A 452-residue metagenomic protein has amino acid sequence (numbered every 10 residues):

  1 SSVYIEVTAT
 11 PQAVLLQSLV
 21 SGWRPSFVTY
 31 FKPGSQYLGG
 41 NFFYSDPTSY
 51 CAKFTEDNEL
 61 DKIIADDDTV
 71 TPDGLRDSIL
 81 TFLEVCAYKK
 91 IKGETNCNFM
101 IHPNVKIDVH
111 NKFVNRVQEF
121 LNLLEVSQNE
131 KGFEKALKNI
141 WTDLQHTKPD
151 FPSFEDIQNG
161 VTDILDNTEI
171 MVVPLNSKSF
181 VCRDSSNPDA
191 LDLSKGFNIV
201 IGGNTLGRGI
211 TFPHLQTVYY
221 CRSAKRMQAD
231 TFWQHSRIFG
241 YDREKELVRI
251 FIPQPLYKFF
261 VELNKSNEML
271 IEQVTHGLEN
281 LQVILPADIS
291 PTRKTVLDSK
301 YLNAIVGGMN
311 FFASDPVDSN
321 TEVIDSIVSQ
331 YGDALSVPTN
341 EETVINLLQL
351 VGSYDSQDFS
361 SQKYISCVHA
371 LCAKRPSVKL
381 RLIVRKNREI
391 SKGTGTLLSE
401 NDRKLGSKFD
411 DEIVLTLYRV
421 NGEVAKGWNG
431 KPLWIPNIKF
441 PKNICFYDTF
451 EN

Functional and structural regions predicted by a protein language model:
S1-K90, N98-M100, K135: Conserved P-loop NTPase catalytic core
S2-I5, A13, P25-Y30, N96-M100 (+5 more regions): Beta-sheet entry/capping signal
T10-V14, S35-L38, V105-D108, L206-G207 (+2 more regions): Conserved nucleotide-binding/hydrolysis micro-motifs of P-loop NTPases
Q17-F31, Y44-Y50, F113-L121, L215-Y219 (+2 more regions): Short secondary-structure boundary/capping segments
V70-C97, P103-D108, E268-A373: C-terminal catalytic or substrate-handling cores of phosphate/nucleotide- and metal-cofactor-dependent proteins acting
K92-I199, K225, E342-N346, D355-K379 (+2 more regions): Conserved C-terminal RecA-like helicase domain
K178-K258: Conserved RecA-like P-loop NTPase helicase motor core
S223-L247, M269, Q357-N452: C-terminal accessory/interaction regions of large nucleic acid-associated machines
